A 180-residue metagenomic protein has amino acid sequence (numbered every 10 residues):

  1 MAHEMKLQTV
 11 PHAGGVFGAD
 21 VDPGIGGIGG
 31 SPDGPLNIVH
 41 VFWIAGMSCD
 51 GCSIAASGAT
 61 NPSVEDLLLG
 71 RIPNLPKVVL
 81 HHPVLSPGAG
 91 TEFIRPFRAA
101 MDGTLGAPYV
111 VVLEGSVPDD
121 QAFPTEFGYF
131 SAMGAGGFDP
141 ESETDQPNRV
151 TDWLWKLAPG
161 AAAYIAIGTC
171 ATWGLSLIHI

Functional and structural regions predicted by a protein language model:
M1-G27: N-terminal export signals
D22-G24, G29-L154: Extended, subdomain-level signal for the structured scaffold at the beginning of enzyme domains
F42, A163-G168: Hydrophobic/aromatic beta-strand patches that form the interior of the parallel beta-sheet core in alpha/beta enzyme
W155-A161: Short, conserved loop/helix-junction motifs that constitute active-site signature segments in enzyme catalytic cores
A171-G174: Short gly/pro/ser/thr-enriched loop/turn and capping motifs at secondary-structure boundaries
I178-I180: Conserved small/polar residues in nucleotide/adenosyl-binding loops
